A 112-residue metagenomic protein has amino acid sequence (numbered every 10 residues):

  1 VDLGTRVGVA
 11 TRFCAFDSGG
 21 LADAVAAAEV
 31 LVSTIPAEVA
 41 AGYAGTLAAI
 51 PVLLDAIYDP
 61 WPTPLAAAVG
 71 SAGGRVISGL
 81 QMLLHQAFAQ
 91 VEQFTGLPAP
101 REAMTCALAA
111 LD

Functional and structural regions predicted by a protein language model:
V1, A22-V25, A44-L47, A66: Short amphipathic alpha-helical segments and helix-helix/interface helices
V1-V9, C14-S18: NAD(P)-binding Rossmann-fold cofactor-contacting core
G4-V7, E29-T34, F94-L97: Short, hinge-like loop/turn segments at secondary-structure boundaries
G8-A10, E29, I50, G73: A generic structural signal for alpha->beta connector loops
F13, S18-A41, L54-I57: Rossmann-like NAD(P)-binding element
A40-Y43, T63: Glycine/Thr-rich phosphate-binding loops of Rossmann-like dinucleotide-binding domains
A49-A107: Rossmann-fold NAD(P)-binding glycine/threonine-rich loop
A110-D112: C-terminal hydrophobic helical "lid"/dimerization subdomain of Rossmann-like NAD(P)H-dependent oxidoreductases
